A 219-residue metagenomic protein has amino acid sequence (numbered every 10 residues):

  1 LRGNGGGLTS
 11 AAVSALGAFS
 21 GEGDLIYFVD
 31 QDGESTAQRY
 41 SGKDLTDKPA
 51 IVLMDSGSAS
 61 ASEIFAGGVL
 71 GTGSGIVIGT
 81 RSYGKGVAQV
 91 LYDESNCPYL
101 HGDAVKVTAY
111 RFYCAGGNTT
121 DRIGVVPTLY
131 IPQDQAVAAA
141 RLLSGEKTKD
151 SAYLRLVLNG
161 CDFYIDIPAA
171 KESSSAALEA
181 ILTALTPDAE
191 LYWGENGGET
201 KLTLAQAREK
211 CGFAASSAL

Functional and structural regions predicted by a protein language model:
R2-L219: C-terminal "post-core" interaction segments
